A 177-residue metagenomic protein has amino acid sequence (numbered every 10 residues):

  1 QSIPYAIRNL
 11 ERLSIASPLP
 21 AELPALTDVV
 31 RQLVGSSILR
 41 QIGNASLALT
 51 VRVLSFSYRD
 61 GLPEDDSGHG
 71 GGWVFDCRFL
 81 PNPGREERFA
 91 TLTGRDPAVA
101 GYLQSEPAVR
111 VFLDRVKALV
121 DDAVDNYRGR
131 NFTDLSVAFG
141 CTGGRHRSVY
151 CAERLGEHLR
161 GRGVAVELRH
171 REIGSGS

Functional and structural regions predicted by a protein language model:
Q1-V137, G174-S177: C-terminal accessory "lid"/substrate-recognition subdomains
D114-D121, V149-E153, E157: A generic structural signal for well-ordered alpha-helical surface patches
T133-G156: Catalytic cysteine-centered active loop of the rhodanese-like fold, especially the PTP/DSP P-loop
G156-V166: Post-Walker A helix-loop "phosphate-sensing" segment adjacent to the P-loop in P-loop NTPases
V164-S175: Short beta-strand-centered segment that lines the nucleotide-binding/catalytic pocket of NTP-utilizing
